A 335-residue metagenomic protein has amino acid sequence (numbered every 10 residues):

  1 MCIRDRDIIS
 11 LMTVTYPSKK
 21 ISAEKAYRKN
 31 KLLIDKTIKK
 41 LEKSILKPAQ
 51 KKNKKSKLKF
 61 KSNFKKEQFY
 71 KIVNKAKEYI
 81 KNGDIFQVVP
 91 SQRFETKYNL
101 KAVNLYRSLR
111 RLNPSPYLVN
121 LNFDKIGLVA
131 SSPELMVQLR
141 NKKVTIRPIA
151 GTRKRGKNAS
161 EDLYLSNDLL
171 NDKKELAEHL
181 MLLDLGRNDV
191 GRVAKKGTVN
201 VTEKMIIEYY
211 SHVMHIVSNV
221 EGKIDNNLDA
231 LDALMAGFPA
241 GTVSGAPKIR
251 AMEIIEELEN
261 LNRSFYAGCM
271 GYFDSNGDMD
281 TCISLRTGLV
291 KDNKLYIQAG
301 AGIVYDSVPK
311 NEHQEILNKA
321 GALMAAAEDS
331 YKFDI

Functional and structural regions predicted by a protein language model:
R4-I335: Extended alpha-helical targeting/anchoring segments, especially N-terminal organellar/secretory targeting helices
